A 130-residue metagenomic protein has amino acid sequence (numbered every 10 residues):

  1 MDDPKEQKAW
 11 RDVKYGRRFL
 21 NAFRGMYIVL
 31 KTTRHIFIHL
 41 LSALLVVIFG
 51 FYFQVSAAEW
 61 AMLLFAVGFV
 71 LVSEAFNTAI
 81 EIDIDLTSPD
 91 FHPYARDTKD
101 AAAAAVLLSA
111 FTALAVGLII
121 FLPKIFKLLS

Functional and structural regions predicted by a protein language model:
M1-A79, T87, F91, V106-S130: Hydrophobic alpha-helical transmembrane segments
D85-D100: Basic, amphipathic juxtamembrane/active-site segments that coordinate anionic phosphate or diphosphate groups
